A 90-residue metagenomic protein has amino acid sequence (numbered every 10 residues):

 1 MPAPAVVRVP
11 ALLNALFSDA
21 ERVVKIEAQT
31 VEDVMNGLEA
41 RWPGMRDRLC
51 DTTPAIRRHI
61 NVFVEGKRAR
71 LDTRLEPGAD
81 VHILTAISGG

Functional and structural regions predicted by a protein language model:
M1-G89: Ubiquitin-like/PB1-type beta-grasp interaction modules and other compact soluble beta-rich domains
